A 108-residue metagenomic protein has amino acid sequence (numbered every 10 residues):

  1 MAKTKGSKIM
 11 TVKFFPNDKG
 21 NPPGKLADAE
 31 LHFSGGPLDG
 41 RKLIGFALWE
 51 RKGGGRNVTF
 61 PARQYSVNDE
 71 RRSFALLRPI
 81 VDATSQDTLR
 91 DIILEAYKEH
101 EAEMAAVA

Functional and structural regions predicted by a protein language model:
M1-A108: Single-stranded nucleic acid-binding surfaces, predominantly the OB-fold ssDNA-binding core
